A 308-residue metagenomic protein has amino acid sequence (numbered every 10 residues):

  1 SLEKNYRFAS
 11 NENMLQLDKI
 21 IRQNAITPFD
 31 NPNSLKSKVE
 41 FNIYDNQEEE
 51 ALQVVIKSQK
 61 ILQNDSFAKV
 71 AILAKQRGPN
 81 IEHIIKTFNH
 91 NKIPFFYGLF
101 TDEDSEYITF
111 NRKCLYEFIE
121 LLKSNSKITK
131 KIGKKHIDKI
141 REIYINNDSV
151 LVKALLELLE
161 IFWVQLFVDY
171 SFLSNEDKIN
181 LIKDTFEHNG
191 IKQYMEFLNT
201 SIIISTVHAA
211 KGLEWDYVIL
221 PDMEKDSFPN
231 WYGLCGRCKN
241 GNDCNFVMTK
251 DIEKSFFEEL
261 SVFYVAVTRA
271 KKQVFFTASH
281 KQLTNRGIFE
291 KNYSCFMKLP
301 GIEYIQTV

Functional and structural regions predicted by a protein language model:
S1-E3, K92-T101: Conserved RecA-like helicase motor-core motifs
L2-R7, A266: Conserved helicase ATPase motor motifs in RecA-like P-loop NTPase domains
N5-I93: Helicase P-loop NTPase motor core
N5-N11, Q76-P79, D102-E103, A209-K211 (+2 more regions): Conserved nucleotide-binding/hydrolysis micro-motifs of P-loop NTPases
S37-N42, N89-N91, F100-K134: Conserved short internal alpha-helix adjacent to the catalytic or cofactor-binding core of large enzyme scaffolds
Y116-G287, C295-K298: Conserved helicase C-terminal RecA-like lobe
I302-V308: C-terminal, charged and often intrinsically disordered regions of DNA end-processing helicases and nucleases
